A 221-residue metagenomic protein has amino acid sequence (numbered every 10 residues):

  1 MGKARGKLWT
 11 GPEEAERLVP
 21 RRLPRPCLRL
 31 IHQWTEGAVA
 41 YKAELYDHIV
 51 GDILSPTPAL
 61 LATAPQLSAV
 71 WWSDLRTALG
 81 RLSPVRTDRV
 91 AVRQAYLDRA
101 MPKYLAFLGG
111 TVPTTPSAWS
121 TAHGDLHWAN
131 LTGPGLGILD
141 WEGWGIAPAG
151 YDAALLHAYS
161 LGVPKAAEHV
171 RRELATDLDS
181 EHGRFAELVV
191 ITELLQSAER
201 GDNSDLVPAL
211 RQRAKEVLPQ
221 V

Functional and structural regions predicted by a protein language model:
M1-S55, L61-R81: A conserved alpha-helical element in kinase catalytic cores
P12-L23, A78-T87, S160, L174 (+1 more regions): Hydrophobic, Leu/Ile/Phe/Ala-enriched alpha-helical segments that form helix-helix packing faces
S68-W71, L75-G124: An alpha-helical support segment within catalytic cores of ATP-dependent transferases
D74-T77, R81, L155, H169 (+1 more regions): Alpha-helical elements of Rossmann-like donor-binding domains used by nucleotide-donor carbohydrate transfer enzymes
L75, G150-A153, F185-L188: Short runs of predominantly hydrophobic/aromatic residues within well-ordered alpha helices that form helix-helix
S120-D125, N130, G135, D140: Conserved catalytic-loop position in the HRD/HxD motif
G133-E173: Active-site Asp-x-Gly
A158-V221: A conserved long alpha-helix in the C-terminal portion of kinase-like catalytic domains
